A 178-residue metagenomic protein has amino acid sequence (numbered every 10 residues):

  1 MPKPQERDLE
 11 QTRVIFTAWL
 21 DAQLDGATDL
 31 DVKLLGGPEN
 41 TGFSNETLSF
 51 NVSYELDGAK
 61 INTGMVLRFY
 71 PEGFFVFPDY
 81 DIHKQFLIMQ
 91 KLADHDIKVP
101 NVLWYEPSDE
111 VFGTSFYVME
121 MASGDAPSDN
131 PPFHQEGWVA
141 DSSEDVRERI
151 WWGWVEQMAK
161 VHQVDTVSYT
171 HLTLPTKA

Functional and structural regions predicted by a protein language model:
M1-T28: Juxta-kinase regulatory segment immediately upstream of eukaryotic protein kinase catalytic domains
T28-L35: A short coil-to-beta-strand element that immediately follows conserved catalytic motifs
G36-L172: ATP-binding pocket architecture of kinase catalytic cores
T173-A178: A short, hydrophobic C-terminal helix/tail in secreted or cell-surface proteins
